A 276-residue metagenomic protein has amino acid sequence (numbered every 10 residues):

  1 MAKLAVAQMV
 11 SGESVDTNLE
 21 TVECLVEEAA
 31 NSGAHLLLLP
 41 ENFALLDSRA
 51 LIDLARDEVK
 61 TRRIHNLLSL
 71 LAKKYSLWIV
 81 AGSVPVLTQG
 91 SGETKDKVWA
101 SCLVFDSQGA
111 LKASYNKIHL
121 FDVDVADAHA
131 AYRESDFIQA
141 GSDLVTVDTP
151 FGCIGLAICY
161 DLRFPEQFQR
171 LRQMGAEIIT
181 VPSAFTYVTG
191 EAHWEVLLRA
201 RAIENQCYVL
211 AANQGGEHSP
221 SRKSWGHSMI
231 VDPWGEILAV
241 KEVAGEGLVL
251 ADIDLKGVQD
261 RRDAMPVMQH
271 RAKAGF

Functional and structural regions predicted by a protein language model:
M1-A5: Extreme N-terminal starter segment of soluble prokaryotic enzymes
Q8-S14: Short polar catalytic/cofactor-binding loops
V15, E23-Q108, S114-N116, T186-C207: Cys-nucleophile CN-hydrolase/nitrilase-fold catalytic domain and related Cys-dependent amidase chemistry that acts on
V59-V80, C153, C159-G247: CN hydrolase (nitrilase-like) catalytic-core segments centered on the catalytic cysteine and neighboring Lys/Glu
K60, Q89-M174, Y187-T189, V196 (+1 more regions): Active-site catalytic loop in hydrolytic enzyme cores
A81-S83, S101-V104, V145-V147, S228-I230 (+1 more regions): Short beta-strand scaffold segments in enzyme catalytic cores
S101, S114-K117, V181, V240-E242 (+1 more regions): Residue-level detector of high-confidence beta-strand sites
K256-F276: A short C-terminal boundary segment appended to hydrolase-like catalytic domains
